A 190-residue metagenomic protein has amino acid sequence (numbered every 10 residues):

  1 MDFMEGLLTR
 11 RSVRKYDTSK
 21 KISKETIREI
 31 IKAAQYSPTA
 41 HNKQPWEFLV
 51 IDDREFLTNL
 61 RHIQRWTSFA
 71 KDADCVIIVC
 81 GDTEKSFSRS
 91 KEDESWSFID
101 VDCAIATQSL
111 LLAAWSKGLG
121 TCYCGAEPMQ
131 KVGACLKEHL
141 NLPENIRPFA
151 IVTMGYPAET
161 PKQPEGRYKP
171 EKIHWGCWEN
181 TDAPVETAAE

Functional and structural regions predicted by a protein language model:
M1-E190: Acidic, surface-exposed loops and disordered segments
